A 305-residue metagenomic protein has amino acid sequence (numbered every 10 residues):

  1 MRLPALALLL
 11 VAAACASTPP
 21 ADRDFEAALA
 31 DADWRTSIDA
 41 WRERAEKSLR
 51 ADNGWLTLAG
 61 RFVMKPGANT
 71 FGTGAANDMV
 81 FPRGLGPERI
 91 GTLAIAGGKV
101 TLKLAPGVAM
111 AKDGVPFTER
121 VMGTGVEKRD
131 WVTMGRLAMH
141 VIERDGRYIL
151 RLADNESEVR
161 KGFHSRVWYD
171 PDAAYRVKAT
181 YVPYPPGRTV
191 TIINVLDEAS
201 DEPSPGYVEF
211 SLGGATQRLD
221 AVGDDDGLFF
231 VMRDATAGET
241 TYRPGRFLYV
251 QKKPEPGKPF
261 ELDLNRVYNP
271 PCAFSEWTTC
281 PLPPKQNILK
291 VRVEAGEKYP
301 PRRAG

Functional and structural regions predicted by a protein language model:
R2-L8: Sec-dependent signal peptide recognition, specifically the positively charged N-region followed immediately by
V11-A14: C-terminal motif of bacterial Sec signal peptides marking the signal peptidase cleavage site
A16-P19: Bacterial signal peptide processing site
D33, A40-G84: N-terminal beta-hairpin/loop module of FHA
V63-R129, Y249: Forkhead-associated
T133-S200: Surface-exposed beta-loop interaction hotspot
R166-W168, A235-E239, K252-K253, P259-E261 (+1 more regions): Extended, aromatic/histidine-rich regions of cofactor-dependent oxidoreductases associated with respiratory
K178-A237, Y242: Flexible, glycine-rich surface segments
